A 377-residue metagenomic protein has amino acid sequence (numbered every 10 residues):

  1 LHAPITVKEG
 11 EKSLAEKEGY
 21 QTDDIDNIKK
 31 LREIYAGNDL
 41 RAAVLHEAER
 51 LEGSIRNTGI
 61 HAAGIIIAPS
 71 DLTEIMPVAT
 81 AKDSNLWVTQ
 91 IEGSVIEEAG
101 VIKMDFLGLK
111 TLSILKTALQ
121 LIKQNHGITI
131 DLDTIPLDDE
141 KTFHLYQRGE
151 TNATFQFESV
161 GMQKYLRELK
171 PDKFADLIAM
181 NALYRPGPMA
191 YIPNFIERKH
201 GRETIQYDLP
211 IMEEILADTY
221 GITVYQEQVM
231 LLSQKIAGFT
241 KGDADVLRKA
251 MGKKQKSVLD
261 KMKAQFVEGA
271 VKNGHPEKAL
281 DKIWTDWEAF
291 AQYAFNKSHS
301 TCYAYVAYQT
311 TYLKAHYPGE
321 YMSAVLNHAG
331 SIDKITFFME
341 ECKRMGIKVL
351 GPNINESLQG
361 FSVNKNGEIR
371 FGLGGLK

Functional and structural regions predicted by a protein language model:
L1-K377: Noncatalytic, beta-rich nucleic-acid-contacting surfaces in large DNA/RNA-processing enzymes
